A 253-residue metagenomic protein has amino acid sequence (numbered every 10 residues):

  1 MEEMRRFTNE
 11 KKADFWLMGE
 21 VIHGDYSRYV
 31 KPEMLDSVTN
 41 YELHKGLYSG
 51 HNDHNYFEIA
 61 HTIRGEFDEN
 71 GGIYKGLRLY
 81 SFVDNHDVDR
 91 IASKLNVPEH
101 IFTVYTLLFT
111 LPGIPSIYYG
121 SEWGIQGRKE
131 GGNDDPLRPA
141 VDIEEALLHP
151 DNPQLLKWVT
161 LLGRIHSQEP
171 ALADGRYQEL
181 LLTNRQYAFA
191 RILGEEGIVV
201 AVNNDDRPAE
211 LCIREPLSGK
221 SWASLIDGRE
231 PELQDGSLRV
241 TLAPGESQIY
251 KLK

Functional and structural regions predicted by a protein language model:
M1-K75, P98, L107, G124-L161 (+5 more regions): Active-site-proximal helices and loops of the catalytic beta/alpha 8
W16-M18, R78-S81, P115-S116: Structural preference for beta-strand elements that scaffold enzyme active sites
Y74-N96: Active-site clefts of carbohydrate-active enzymes
L108, P112-Q126: Substrate-binding cleft of secreted/luminal carbohydrate-active enzymes
G175-E195: Surface beta-strand/loop "capping" patches
A201-D205: Asparagine-centered strand-capping/turn motif at beta-strand->loop junctions
A223-S237: Solvent-exposed beta-strand/loop surfaces of large extracellular or lumenal domains
Q234-K253: C-terminal beta-strand-rich structural cap/linker in extracellular carbohydrate-active enzymes
